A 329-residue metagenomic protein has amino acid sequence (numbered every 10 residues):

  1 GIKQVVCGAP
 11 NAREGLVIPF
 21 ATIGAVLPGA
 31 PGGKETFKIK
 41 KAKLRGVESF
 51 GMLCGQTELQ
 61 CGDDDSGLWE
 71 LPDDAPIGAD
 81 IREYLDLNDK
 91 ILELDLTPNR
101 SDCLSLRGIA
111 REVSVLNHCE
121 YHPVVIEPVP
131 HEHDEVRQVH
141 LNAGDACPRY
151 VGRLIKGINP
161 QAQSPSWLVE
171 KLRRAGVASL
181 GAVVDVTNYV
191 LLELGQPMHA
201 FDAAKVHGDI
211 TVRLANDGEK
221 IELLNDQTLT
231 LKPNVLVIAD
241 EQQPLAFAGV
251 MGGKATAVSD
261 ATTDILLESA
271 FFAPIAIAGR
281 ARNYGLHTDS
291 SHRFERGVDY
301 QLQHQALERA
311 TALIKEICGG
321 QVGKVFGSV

Functional and structural regions predicted by a protein language model:
G1-H133, L266, R282-G285, D289 (+4 more regions): Phosphate-backbone binding interfaces of nucleic-acid-interacting proteins
G1-V6, V169-E170, T187-A255: Conserved mixed alpha/beta core segments that line enzyme active sites in large multi-domain catalysts
G15, L180, N234-L236: Loop/turn positions that initiate beta-strands
F37-I39, I77-I81, Q138-L141, I221-N225 (+4 more regions): Glycine-rich, charged/polar anion/phosphate-binding loops that engage phosphate groups from diverse ligands
Q56, I109-L116, L154-I158, K171-A178 (+5 more regions): Generic, well-ordered alpha-helical scaffold segments in large soluble proteins
T57-E58, D64-D65, E70-D73, Q161-A162 (+2 more regions): Conserved catalytic alpha/beta cores of large enzymes that bind or transform nucleotide phosphates and polynucleotides
I77-L96, E135-R174, P274-F294: Residues forming anionic-ligand binding surfaces in small-molecule and nucleic-acid pockets of primarily soluble enzymes
N117, Y121-E219: Glycine/proline-enriched, intrinsically flexible loops and inter-domain linkers
